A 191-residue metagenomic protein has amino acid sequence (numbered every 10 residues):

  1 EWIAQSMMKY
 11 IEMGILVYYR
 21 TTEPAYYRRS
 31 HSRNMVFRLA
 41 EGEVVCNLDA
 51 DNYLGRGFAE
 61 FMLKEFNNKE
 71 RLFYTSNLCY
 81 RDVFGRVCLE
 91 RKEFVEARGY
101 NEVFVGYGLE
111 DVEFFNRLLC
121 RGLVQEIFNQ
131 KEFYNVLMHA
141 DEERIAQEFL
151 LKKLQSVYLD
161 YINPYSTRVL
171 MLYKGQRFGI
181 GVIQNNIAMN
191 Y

Functional and structural regions predicted by a protein language model:
E1-P24: Acidic donor-binding segment of Leloir-type glycosyltransferases
E23-A40: Glycine-rich, basic loop-to-helix element that forms the pyrophosphate-binding segment of sugar-nucleotide handling
E41-G42, G85-R98: Conserved nucleotide-sugar donor-binding and metal-coordinating catalytic region shared by glycosyltransferases
V45: Short aromatic/hydrophobic "clamp" motif used to bind/position activated sugar donors
D49-Y53: The conserved acidic donor/metal-binding loop of glycosyltransferases
A59-G85: Conserved donor NDP-sugar-binding/catalytic core segment of glycosyltransferases
V95-N116, I127: Donor nucleotide-sugar recognition loop
V112-Y191: C-terminal catalytic/acceptor-binding lobe
